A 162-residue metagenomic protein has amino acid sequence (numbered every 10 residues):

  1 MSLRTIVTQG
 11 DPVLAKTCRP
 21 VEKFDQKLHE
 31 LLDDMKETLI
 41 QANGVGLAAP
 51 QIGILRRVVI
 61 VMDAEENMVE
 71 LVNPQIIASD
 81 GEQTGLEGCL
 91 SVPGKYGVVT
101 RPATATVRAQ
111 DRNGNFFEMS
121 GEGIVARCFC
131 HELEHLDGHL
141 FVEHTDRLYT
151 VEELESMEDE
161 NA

Functional and structural regions predicted by a protein language model:
M1-A162: Positively charged
